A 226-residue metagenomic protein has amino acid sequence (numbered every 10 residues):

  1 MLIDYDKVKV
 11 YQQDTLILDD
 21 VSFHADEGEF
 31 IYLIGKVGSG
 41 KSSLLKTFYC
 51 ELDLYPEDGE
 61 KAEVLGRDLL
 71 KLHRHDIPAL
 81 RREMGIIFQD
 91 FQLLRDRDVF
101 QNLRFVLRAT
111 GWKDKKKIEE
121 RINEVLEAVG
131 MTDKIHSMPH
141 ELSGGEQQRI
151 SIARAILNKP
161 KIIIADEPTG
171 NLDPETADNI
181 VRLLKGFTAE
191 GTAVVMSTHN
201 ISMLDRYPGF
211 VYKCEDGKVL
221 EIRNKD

Functional and structural regions predicted by a protein language model:
Y49: Helix-to-loop junction immediately C-terminal to a conserved catalytic motif
L69-G85, A189: ABC ATPase NBD coupling module
R97-F105: Short coil-to-helix segment of the ABC ATPase nucleotide-binding domain corresponding to the Q-loop/switch region
M138-L142, E146-Q148: Conserved ABC ATPase signature
L157-K161: A short, proline-enriched helix->beta-strand linker immediately N-terminal to the Walker B motif in ABC-type P-loop
I163-D166: Catalytic Walker B motif of ABC-type/P-loop ATPase nucleotide-binding domains
P174-T176: Helix N-cap at the start of a conserved alpha-helix in ABC-type nucleotide-binding domains
